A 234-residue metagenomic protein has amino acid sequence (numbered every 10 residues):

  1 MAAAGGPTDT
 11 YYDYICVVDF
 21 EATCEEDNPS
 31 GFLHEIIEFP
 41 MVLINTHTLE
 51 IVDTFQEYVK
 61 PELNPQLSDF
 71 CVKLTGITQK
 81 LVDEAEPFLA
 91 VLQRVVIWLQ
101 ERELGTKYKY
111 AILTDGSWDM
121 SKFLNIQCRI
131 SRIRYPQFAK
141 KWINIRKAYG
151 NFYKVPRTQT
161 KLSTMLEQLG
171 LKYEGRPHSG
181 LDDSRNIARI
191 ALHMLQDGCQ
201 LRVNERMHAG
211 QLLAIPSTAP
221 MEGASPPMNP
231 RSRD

Functional and structural regions predicted by a protein language model:
M1-F20, E26: N-terminal accessory regions of nucleic-acid-interacting proteins
T8, D13, L33-I37, L43-T75 (+1 more regions): Metal-dependent phosphoesterase core characteristic of DEDDh/y 3'-5' exonuclease domains
E21, E38: Acidic-residue sensor for enzyme active/binding pockets
S30-F32, A85-F88, P177: Flexible, glycine- and charge-enriched loops at secondary-structure boundaries
K73-Q93, I97, R102: Metal-dependent phosphoesterase signature
